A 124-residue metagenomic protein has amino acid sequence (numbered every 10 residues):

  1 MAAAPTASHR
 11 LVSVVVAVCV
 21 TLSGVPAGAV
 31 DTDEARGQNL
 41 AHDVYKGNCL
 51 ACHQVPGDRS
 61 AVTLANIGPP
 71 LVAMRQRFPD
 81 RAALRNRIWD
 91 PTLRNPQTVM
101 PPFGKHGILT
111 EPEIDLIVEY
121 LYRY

Functional and structural regions predicted by a protein language model:
M1-S8: N-terminal secretory signal peptides that target proteins for export/translocation
V12-S23: Bacterial N-terminal signal peptides
G24-V44: Electrostatic cytochrome c docking/interface patches
A35-N39, A82, N86, D115 (+1 more regions): Solvent-exposed, polar/charged alpha-helical surfaces in well-ordered, non-transmembrane soluble domains, broadly
H42, Q54-W89, K105: Gly/Gly-Pro-rich "capping" loops immediately C-terminal to redox-active cysteine motifs in periplasmic/lumenal
V44-N48, P56, E113: Short pre-active-site segment immediately N-terminal to redox-active cysteine/selenocysteine motifs in thiol-based
A51: Short, cysteine/histidine-rich loop/knuckle motifs that typically chelate Zn2+
R87, L93, K105-Y124: C-terminal capping alpha-helices of c-type cytochrome domains
